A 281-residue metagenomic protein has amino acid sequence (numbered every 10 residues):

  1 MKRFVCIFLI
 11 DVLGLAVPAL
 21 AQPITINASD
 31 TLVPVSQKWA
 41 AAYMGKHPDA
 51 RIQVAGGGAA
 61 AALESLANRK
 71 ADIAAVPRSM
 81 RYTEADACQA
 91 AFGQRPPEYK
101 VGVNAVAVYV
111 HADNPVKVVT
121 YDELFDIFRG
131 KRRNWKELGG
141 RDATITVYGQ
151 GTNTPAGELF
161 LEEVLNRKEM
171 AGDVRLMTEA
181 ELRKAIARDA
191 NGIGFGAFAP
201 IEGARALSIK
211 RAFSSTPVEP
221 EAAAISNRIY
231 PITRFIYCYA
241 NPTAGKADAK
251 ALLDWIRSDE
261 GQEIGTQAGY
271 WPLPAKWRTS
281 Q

Functional and structural regions predicted by a protein language model:
M1-F4: Positively charged n-region of N-terminal signal peptides that target proteins for export
C6-A16: Bacterial N-terminal signal peptides
A21-Q281: Exported/periplasmic ABC-transporter solute-binding proteins
